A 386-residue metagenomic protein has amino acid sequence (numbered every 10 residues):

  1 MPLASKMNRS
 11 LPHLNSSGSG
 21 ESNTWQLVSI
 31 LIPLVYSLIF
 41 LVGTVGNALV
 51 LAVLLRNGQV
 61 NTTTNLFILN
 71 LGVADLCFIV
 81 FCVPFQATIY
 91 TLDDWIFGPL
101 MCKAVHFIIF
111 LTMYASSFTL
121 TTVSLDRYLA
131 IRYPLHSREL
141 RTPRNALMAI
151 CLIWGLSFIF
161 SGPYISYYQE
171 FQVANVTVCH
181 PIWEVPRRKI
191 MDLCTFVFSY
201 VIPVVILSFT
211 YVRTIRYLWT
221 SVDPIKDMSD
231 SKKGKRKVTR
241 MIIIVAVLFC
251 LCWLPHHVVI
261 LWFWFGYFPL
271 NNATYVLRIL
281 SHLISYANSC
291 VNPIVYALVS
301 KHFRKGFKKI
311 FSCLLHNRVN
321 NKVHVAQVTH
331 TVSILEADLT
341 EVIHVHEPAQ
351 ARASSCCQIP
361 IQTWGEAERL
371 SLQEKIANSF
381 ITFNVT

Functional and structural regions predicted by a protein language model:
M1-N23, P224-K237, K301-T386: Intrinsically disordered regulatory tails of 7TM GPCRs
P12-S22, Y90, D94-F110, Y133 (+5 more regions): Loop architecture of class A 7-transmembrane GPCRs
W25-P33, S37, T63-L125, A130-P143: Extracellular TM2-ECL1-early TM3 structural module of rhodopsin-like
S29-R56, C77: First transmembrane helix
Y36, C77-D93, H106, M113-L120 (+5 more regions): Helix-to-loop junction signature of class
F40, N70-I79, V83, I150-S161 (+4 more regions): Alpha-helical transmembrane segments of multi-pass membrane proteins
R56-L66, R127-A149, N175, V212-M241 (+2 more regions): Intracellular signaling interfaces of 7-transmembrane GPCRs
T119-R132, Y164-Q172, T195-K226, M241-F263 (+2 more regions): Class A (rhodopsin-like) GPCR signature focused on the TM5-ICL3 interface and adjacent 7TM helical core
